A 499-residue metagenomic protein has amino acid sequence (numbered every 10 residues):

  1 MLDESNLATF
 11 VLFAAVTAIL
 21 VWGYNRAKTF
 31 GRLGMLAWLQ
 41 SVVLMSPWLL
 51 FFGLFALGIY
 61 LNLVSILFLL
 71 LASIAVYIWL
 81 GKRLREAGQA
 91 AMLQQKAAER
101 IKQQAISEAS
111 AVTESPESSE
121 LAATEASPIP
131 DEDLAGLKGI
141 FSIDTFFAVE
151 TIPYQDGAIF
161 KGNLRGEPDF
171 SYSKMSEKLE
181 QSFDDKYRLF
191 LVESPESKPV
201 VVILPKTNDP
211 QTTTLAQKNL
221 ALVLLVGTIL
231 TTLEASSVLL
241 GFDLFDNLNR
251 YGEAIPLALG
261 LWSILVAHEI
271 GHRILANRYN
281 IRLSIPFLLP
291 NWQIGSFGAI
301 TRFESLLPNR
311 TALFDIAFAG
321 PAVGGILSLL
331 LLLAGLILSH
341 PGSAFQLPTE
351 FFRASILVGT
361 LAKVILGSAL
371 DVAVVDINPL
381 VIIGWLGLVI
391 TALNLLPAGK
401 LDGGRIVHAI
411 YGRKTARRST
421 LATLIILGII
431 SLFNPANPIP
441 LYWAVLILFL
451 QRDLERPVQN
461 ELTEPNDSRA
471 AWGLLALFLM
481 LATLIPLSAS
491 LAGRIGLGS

Functional and structural regions predicted by a protein language model:
M1-S499: Hydrophobic transmembrane alpha-helices and their immediate loop junctions in multi-pass integral membrane proteins
